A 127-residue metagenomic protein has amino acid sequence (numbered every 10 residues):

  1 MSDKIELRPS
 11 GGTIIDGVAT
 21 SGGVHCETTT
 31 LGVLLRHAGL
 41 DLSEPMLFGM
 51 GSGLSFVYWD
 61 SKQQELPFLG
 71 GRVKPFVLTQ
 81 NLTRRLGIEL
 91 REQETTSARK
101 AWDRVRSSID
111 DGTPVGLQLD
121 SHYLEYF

Functional and structural regions predicted by a protein language model:
M1-G70: Active-site-adjacent structural segments surrounding the nucleophilic cysteine of cysteine proteases and isopeptidases
D3, S21, S55-F127: Conserved active-site-adjacent core of cysteine acyl-enzyme catalytic domains
